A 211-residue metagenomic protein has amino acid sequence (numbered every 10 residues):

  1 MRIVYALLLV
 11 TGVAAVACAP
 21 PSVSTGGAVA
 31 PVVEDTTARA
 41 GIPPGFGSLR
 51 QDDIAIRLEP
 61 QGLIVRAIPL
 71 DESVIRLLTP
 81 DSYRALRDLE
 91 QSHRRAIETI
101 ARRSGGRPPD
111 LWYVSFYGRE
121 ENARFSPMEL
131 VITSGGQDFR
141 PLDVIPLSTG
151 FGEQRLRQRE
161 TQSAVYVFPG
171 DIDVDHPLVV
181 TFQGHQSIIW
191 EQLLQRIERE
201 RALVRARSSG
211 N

Functional and structural regions predicted by a protein language model:
M1-V4: Positively charged n-region of N-terminal signal peptides that target proteins for export
L9-G12: Hydrophobic helical h-region of N-terminal Sec-dependent signal peptides in bacterial secretory/periplasmic proteins
A14-A17: C-terminal motif of bacterial Sec signal peptides marking the signal peptidase cleavage site
A19-N211: Conserved functional micro-motifs across diverse proteins
